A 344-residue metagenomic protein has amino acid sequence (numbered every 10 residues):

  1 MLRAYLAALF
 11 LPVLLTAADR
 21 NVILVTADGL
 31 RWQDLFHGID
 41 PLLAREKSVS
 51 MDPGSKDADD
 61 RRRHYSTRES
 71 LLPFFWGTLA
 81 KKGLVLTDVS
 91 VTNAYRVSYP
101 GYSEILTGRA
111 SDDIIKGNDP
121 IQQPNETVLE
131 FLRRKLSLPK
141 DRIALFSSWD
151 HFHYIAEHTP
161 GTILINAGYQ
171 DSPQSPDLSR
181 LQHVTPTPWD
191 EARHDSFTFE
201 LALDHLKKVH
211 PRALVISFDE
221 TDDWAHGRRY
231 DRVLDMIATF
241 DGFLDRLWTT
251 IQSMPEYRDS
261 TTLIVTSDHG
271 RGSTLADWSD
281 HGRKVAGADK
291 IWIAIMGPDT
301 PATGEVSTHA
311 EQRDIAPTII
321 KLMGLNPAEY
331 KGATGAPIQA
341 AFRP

Functional and structural regions predicted by a protein language model:
A7-A17: Hydrophobic h-region of N-terminal signal peptides that target proteins for export in Gram-negative bacteria
A18, W32-R134: Active-site nucleophile/metal-coordination loop of metallo-enzymes that catalyze phosphate/sulfate and related
I23-L24, W32, T239-D280, I319: Metal-dependent active-site segment of extracytoplasmic phospho-/sulfohydrolases and closely related
Q33-D40, S90-V91, K116-N118, I155-T159 (+2 more regions): Short, solvent-exposed loop/turn and secondary-structure capping segments
Y102-G108, D280-L325: Substrate-binding rim/cap in mid-to-C-terminal beta-strand-loop elements of soluble/periplasmic
S111-T127, T162-F199: Acidic, His- and aromatic-enriched active-site or binding-groove loops in soluble protein domains that engage sugars
E157-P160, L203-R246: Active-site His/acidic residue clusters
A310, L325-P344: Polar, surface-exposed loop/tail segments that function as active-site lids or cofactor/substrate-recognition elements
